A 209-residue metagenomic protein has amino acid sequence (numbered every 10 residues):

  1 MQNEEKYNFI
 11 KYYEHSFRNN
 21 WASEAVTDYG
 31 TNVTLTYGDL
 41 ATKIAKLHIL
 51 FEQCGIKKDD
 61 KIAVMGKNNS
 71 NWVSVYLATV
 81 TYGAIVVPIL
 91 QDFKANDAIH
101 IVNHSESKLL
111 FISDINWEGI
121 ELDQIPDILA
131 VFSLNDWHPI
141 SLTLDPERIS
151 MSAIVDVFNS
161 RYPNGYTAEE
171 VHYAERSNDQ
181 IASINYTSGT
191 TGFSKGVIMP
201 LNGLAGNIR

Functional and structural regions predicted by a protein language model:
Q2-V26, T42: A short N-terminal helical cap/helix-turn-helix that marks the beginning of AMP-binding/adenylate-forming
A22, I149-Y186, F193: Conserved pre-ATP/AMP-binding loop-to-beta segment of ANL
A25-G55, D60-N69, V73, L77 (+2 more regions): Conserved AMP-binding/adenylate-forming core of the ANL superfamily
T36-G38, Y173-E175, A182-G206: Conserved AMP-binding A3 loop
A45-I49, N103-E106, I115, G192 (+1 more regions): Solvent-exposed alpha-helix faces
C54, T81, I85-F158: Structural core segment of the AMP-binding/adenylate-forming
D60, A84, D179-Q180: Surface-exposed loop/turn positions
